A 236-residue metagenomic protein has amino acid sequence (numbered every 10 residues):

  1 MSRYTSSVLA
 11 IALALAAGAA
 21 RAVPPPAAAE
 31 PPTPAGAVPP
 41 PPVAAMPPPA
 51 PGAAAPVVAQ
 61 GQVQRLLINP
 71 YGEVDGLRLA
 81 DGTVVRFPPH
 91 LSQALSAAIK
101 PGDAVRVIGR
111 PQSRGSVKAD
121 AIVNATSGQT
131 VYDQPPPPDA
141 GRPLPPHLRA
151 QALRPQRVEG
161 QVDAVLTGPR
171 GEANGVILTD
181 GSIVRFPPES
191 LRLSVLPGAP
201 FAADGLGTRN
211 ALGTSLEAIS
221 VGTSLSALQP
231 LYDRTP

Functional and structural regions predicted by a protein language model:
M1-V8: Bacterial N-terminal signal peptides that target proteins for export
P25-P56, D133-P155: Short boundary/loop segments of OB/S1/cold-shock single-stranded nucleic-acid-binding domains
P41-L91, R106-P111: The feature marks the first
G52-Y71, L148-R170: Structural detector for short beta-strands of small beta-barrel domains
P70-F87, T167-F186: OB-fold (S1/OB) nucleic-acid-binding surfaces
L91-I108, E189-D204: Short nucleic-acid-contacting surface segments enriched for D/E, G, S/T with interspersed K/R
R114-G141, N210-P236: OB-fold/S1-family single-stranded nucleic acid-binding modules
